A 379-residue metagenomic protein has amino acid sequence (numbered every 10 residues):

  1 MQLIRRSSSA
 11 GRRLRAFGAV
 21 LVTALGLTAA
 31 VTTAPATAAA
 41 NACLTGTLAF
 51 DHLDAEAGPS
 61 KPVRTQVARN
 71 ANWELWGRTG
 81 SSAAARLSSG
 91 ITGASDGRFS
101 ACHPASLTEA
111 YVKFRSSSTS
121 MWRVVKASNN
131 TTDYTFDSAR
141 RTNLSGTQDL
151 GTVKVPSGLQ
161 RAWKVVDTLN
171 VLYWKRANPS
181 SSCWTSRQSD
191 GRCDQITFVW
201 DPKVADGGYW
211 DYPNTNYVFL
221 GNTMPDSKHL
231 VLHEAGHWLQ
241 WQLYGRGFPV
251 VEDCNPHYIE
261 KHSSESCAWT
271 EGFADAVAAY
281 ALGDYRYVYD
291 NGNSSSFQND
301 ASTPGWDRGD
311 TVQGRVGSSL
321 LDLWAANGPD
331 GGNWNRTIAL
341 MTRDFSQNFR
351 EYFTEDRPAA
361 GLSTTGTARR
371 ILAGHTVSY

Functional and structural regions predicted by a protein language model:
M1-A39: Secretory targeting and sorting signals
L44, D51-A84: Short, ordered, surface-exposed loop/turn motifs in non-cytosolic proteins
T79-R98: Short, acidic Ser/Thr/Gly-rich low-complexity loop/linker segments typical of extracellular and cell-surface proteins
S100-A110: Short Pro-Gly-centered beta-turn/loop motif in secreted/extracellular proteins
C102-P104, D149-Q195: Zn2+-dependent metallopeptidase catalytic core
N216-L232: Short pre-active-site segment immediately N-terminal to the catalytic Zn-binding motif
H229-R246, E271-D275, A279: Active-site recognition of the HExxH zinc-binding catalytic motif
V251-Y379: Replace "(M1/M4/M9/M12/WLM)" with "(e.g., M1/M4/M8/M9/M12/M26/WLM)" and add "not limited to" to clarify scope
